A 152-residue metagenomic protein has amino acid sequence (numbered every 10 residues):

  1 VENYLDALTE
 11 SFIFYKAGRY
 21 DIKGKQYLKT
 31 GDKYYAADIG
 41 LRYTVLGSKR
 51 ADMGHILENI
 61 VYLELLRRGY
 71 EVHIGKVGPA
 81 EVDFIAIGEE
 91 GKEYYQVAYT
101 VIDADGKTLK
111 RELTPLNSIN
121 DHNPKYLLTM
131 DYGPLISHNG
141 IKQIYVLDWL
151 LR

Functional and structural regions predicted by a protein language model:
V1-K92: Accessory nucleic acid-recognition modules appended to NTPase machines
Y35, E93-Y95, Y126-L128, K142-I144: Hydrophobic/aromatic beta-strand patches that form the interior of the parallel beta-sheet core in alpha/beta enzyme
E71, P124, G140-K142: Conserved beta-strand segments of alpha/beta enzyme cores
I74, H122-M130: Short, hydrophobic beta-strand segments that form beta-sheet elements in well-ordered domains
V82, D103-G106, G133-H138: Short active-site-adjacent structural elements
I87-D103, E112: Active-site ExK catalytic segment of metal-dependent nucleases
K107-H122: Short, charged, amphipathic alpha-helix that recurs within catalytic cores of restriction-modification and other
D131-R152: Domain-level recognition of nuclease-like catalytic cores that cleave nucleotide substrates
